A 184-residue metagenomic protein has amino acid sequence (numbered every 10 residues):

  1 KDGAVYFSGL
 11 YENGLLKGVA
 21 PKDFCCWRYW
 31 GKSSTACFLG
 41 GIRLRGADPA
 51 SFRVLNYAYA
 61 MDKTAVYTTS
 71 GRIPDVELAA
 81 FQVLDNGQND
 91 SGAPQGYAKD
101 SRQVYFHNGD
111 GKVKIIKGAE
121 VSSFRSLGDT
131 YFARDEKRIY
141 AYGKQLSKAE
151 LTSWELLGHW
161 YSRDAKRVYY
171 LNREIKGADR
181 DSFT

Functional and structural regions predicted by a protein language model:
K1-T184: Non-catalytic tandem-repeat scaffold regions and their flanking low-complexity/translocation tails
